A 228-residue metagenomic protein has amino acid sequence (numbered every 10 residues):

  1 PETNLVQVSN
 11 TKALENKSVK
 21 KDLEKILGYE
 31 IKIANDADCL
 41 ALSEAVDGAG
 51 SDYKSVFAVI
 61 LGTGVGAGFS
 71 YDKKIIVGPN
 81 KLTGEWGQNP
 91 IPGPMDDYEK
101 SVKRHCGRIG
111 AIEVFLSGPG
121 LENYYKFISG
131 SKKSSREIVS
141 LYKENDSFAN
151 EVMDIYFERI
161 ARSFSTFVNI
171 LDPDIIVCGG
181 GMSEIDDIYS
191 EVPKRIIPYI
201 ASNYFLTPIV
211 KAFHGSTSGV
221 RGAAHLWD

Functional and structural regions predicted by a protein language model:
E2-T3, K21-Y29, V46-Y53, G93-D228: ATP-binding/phosphotransfer module of carbohydrate and carboxylate kinases, centering on a glycine-rich
L5-A13: Short glycine-enriched, charge-decorated loop/helix-capping segments at active-site entrances that position
N16-K20, I31-V56: Conserved phosphate-binding catalytic cores of ATP/NTP-utilizing and phosphoryl-transfer enzymes
L42, N80, D186-D187: Short N-terminal helix/helix-N-cap motif within the alpha/beta-hydrolase-1
Y53-I112: Glycine-rich phosphate-binding loop of actin/hexokinase-like ATP-binding domains
